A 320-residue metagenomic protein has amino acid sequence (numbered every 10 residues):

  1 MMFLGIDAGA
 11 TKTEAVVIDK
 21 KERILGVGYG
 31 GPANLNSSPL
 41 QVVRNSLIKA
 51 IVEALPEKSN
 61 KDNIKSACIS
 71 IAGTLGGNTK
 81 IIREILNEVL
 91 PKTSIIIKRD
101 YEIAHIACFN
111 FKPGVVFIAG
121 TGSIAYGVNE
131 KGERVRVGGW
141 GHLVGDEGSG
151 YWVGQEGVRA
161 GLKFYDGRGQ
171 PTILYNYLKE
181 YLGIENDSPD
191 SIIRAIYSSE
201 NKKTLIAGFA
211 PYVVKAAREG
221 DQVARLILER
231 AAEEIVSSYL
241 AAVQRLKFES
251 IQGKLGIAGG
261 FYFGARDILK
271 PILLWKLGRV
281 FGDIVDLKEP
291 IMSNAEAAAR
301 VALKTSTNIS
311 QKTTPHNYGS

Functional and structural regions predicted by a protein language model:
M1-S59, N63-I64, I85, V89-L90 (+2 more regions): ATP-binding/phosphotransfer module of carbohydrate and carboxylate kinases, centering on a glycine-rich
G31, S70, Y126, G138 (+1 more regions): Residues in well-ordered beta-strands of folded domains
C68-L75, A119-T121, G253-G264: Glycine-rich beta-strand-to-loop/alpha-helix junction loops that act as flexible
S70, I96-K98, K288-P290: Structural motif
T74-T172, Y318-G319: Phosphate-binding/catalytic loop of phosphoryl-transfer enzymes
